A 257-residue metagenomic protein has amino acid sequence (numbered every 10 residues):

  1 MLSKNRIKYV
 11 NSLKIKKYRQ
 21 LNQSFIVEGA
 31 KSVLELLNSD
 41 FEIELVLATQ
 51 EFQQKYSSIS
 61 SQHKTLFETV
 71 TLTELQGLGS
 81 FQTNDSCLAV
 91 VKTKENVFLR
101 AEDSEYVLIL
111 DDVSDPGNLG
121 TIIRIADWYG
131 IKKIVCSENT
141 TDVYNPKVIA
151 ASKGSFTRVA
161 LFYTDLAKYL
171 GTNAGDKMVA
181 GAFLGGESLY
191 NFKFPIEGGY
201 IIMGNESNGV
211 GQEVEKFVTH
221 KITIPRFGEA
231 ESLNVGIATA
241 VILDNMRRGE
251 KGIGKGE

Functional and structural regions predicted by a protein language model:
M1-Q54, T140-T141: Boundary-proximal intrinsically disordered activation/regulatory segments immediately upstream of a helical core
N38, E95, R100-G186: RNA substrate-binding interface of SAM-dependent RNA methyltransferases
Q54-K64, V214: Short, aromatic/basic amphipathic alpha-helical patches
F67-K92: Glycine/small-residue-rich loop that forms an oxyanion/phosphate-binding "nest" at active or ligand-binding sites
V70-T71, D111, S137-E138, A160 (+1 more regions): Short beta->alpha connector loops at strand-helix junctions that form conserved, small/polar/Pro-enriched
S86-A89, W128-Y129, V143-T157, Q212-G256: Structured adenosyl-cofactor binding patch, chiefly the S-adenosyl-L-methionine
G181-G228: Active-site/ligand-binding-proximal alpha/beta "capping" segment
